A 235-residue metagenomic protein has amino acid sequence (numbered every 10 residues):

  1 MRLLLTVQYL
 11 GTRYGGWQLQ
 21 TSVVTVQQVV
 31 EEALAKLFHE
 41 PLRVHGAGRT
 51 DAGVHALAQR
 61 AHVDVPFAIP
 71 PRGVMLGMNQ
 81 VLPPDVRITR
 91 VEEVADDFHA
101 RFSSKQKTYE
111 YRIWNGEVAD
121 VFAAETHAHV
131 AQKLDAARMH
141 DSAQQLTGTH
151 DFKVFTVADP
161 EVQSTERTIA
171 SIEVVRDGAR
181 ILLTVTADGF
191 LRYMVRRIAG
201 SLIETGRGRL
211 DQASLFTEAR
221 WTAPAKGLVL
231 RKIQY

Functional and structural regions predicted by a protein language model:
M1-Y235: Structured-RNA-binding interfaces characteristic of tRNA pseudouridine synthases
